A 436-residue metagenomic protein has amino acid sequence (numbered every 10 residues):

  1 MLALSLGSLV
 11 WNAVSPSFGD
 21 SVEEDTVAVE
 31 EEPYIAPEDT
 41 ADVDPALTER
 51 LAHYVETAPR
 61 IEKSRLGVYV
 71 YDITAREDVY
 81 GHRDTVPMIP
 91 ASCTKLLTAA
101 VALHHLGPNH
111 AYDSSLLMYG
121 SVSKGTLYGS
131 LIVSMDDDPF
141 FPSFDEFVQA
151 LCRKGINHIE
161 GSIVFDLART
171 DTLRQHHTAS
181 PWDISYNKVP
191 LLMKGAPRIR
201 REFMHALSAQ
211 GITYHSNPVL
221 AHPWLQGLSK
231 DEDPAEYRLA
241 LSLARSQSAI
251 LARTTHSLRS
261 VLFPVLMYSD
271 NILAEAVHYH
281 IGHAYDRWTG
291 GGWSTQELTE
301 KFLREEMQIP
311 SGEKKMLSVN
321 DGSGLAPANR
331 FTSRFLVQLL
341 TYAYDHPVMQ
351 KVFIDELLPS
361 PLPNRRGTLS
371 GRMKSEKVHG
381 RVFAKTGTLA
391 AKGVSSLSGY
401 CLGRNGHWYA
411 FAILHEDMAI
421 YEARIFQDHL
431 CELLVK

Functional and structural regions predicted by a protein language model:
M1-T26: Bacterial Sec-dependent N-terminal signal peptides
F18-A75, Y80-P87, A150-K154: Beta-lactamase-like hydrolase cores
T57, V79-G81, G282-K436: Small-residue-rich helix-loop
L66-T74, S115-M135, V164-D171, P218-L241: Acidic helix-start/capping segments at beta-turn-to-alpha-helix junctions
T74-R76, V86-I89, V122-S123, D137-F141 (+8 more regions): Solvent-exposed loop/turn segments at secondary-structure junctions within structured extracellular/periplasmic domains
R76, P90-P108, I163, E202-F203 (+2 more regions): Active-site SXXK
A111-D171, H176-D183: Active-site-adjacent, His/Asp/Glu-enriched structural segments that form or flank metal-binding and acid/base networks
N157-I159, R169, W182-D355: A small/polar active-site loop signature that marks catalytic segments
